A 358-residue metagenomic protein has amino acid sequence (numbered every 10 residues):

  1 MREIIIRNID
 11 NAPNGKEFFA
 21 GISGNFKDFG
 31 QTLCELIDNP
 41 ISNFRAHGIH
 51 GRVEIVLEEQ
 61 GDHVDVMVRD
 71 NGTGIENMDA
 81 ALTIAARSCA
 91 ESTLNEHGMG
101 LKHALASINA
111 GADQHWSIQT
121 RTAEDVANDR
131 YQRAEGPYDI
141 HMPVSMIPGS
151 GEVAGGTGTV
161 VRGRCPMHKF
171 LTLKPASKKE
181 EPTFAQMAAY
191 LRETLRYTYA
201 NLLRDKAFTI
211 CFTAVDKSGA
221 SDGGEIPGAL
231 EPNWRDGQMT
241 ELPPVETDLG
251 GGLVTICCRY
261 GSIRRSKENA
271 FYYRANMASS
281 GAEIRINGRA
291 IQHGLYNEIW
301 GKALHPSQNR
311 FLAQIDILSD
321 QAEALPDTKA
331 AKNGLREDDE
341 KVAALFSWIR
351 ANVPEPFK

Functional and structural regions predicted by a protein language model:
M1, M187, D236-K358: Charged regulatory segments coupled to nucleotide-binding catalytic modules in large multidomain enzymes
M1-H50, E58-G61, N77-L82, P326: Bergerat-fold GHKL ATPase/HATPase_c domain
P13-N25, T93, R162-T183, N269-A270 (+1 more regions): Short hinge/gating elements
R45, E76-N77, A127, C165 (+3 more regions): Short helix/loop capping segments that flank catalytic or ligand/cofactor-binding pockets
M67-S92: Glycine-rich/acidic phosphate-handling loop/turn and adjacent ATP-lid/helix of nucleotide-binding kinase/ATPase domains
E91-K217: GHKL-type ATPase core
R196, A200-V245: Accessory nucleic acid-recognition modules appended to NTPase machines
